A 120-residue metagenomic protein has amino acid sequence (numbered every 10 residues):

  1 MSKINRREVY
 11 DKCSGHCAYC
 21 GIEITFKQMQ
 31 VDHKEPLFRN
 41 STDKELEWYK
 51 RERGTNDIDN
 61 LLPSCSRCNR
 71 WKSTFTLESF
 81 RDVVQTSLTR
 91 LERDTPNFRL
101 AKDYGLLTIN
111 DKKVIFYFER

Functional and structural regions predicted by a protein language model:
M1-I4, K12, I22-I24, Y49-L62 (+1 more regions): Extended charged
E8-H16: Short, motif-level signal for alpha-helix interfacial/capping segments enriched in acidic residues and aromatics/proline
C17-C20, C65: Short cysteine-rich clusters marking metal-coordination/redox-active sites
I22, K34, R67: Residues immediately flanking
T25-M29: A short coil-to-beta-strand element that immediately follows conserved catalytic motifs
Q30-P36: Histidine-centered catalytic micro-motifs used for acid/base chemistry in nuclease and nucleotide-processing active
L37-W48: Short glycine/proline- and charge-enriched loop/turn segments that cap or connect secondary-structure elements
